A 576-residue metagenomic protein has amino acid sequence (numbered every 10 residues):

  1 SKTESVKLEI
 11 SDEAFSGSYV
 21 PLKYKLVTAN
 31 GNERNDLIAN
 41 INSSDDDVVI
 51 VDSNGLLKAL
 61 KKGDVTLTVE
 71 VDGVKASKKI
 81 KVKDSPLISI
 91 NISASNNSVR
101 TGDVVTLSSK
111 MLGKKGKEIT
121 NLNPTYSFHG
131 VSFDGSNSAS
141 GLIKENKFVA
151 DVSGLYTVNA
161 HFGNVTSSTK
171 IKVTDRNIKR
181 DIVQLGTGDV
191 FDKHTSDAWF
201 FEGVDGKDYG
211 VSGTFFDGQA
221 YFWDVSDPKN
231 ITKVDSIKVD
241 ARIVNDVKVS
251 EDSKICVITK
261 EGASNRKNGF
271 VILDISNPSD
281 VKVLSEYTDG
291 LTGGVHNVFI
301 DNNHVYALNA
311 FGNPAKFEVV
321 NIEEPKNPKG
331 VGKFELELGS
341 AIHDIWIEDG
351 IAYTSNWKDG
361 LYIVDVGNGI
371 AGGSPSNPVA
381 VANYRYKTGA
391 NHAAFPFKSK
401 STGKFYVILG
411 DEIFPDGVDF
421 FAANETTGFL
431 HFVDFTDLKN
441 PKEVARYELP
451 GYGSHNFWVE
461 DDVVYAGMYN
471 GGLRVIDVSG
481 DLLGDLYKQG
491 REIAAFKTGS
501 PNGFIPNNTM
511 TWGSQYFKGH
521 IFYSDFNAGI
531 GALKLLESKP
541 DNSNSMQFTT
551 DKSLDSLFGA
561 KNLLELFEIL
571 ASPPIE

Functional and structural regions predicted by a protein language model:
S1-I178: Extracytoplasmic soluble-region selector
S153-P574: Feature marking well-ordered beta-strand scaffolds used for ligand recognition
